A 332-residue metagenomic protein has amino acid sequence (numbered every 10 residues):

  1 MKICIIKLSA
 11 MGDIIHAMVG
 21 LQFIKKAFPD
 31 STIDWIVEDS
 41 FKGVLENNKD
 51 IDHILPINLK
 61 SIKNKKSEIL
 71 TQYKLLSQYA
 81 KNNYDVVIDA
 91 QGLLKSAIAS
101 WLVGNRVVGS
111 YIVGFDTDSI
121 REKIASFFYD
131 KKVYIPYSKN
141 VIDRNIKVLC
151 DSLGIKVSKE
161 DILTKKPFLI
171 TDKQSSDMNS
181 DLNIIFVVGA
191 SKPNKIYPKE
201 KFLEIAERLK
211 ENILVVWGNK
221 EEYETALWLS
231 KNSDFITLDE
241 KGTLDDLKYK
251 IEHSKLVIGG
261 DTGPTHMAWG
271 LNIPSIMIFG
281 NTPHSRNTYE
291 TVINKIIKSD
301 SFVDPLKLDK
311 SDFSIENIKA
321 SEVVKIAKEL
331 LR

Functional and structural regions predicted by a protein language model:
M1-R332: Catalytic machinery of carbohydrate-active enzymes, primarily nucleotide-sugar-dependent glycosyltransferases
